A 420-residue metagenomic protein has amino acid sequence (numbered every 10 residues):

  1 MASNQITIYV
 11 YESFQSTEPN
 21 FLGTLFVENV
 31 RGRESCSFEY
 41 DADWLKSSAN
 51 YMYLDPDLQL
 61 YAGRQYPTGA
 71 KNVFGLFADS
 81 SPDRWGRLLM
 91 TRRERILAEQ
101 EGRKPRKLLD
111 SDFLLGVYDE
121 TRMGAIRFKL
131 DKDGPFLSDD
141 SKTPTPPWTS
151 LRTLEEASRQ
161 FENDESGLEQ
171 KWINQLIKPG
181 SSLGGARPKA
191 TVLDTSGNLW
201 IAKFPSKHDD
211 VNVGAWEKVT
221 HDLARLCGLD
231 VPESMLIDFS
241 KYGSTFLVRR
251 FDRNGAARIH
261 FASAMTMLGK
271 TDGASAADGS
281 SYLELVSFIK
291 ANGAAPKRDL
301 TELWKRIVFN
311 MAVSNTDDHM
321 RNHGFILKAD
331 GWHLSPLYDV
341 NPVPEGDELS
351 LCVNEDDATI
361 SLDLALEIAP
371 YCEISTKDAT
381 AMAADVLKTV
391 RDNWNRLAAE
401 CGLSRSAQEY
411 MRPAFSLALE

Functional and structural regions predicted by a protein language model:
M1-M320, G324-E420: Phosphate/dinucleotide-binding and metal-coordinating scaffold of catalytic cores in nucleotide-dependent enzymes
